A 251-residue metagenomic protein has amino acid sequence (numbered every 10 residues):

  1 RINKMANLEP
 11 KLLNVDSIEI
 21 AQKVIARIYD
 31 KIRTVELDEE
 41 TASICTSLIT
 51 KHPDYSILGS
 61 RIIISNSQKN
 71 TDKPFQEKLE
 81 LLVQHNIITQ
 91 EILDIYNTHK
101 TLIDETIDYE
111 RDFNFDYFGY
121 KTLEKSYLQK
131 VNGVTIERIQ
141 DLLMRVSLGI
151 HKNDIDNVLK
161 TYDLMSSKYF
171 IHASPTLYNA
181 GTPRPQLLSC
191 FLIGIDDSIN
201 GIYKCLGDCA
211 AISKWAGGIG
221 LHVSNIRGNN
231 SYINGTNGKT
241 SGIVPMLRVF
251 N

Functional and structural regions predicted by a protein language model:
R1-N251: Extended catalytic cores of very large enzyme megasubunits
